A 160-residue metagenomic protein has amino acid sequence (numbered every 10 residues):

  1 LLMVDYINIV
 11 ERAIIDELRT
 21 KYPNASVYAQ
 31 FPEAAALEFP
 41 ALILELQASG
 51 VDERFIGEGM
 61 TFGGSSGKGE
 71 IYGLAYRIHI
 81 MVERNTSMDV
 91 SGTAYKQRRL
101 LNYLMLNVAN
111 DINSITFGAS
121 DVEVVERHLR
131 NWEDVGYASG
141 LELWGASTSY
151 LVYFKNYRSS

Functional and structural regions predicted by a protein language model:
L1-A34, S49-S160: Charged, amphipathic alpha-helical segments and their flanking helix caps
L37-A48: Short, well-ordered secondary-structure micro-motifs within conserved domains or adaptor modules
